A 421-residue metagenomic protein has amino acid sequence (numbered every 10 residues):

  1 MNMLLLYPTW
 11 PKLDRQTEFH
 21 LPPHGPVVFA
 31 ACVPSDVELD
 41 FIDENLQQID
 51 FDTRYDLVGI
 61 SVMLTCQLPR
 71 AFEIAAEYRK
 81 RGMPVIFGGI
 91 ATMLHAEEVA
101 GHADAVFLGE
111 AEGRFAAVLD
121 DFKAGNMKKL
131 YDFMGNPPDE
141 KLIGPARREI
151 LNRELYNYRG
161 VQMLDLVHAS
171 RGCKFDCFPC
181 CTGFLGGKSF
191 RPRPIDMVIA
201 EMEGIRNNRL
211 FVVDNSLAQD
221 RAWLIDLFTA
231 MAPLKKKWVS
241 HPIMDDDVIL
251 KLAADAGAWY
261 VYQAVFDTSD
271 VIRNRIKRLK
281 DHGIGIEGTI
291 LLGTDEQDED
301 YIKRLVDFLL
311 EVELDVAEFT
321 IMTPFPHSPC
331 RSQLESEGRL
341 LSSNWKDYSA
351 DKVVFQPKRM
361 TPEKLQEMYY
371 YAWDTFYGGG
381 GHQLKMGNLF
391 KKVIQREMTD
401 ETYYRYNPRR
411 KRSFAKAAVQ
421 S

Functional and structural regions predicted by a protein language model:
M1-G204: Acidic, low-complexity intrinsically disordered segments
N2-L5, S35-F41, K80, D121-F122 (+4 more regions): Radical SAM enzyme core and accessory elements
C32, D36, E77, R81 (+12 more regions): Alpha-helical structural signal in soluble globular domains
L46-Q48, T92, G113-R114, S216-Q219 (+4 more regions): Conserved beta-strand edge residues that scaffold enzyme active sites
Q48-I49, Q67-L68, M93-A96, F115-A116 (+4 more regions): Short, well-ordered alpha-helical microsegments
Y55-L64, I225-M231, Y301-L314, F376-Y377: Short, electropositive alpha-helical surface patch
I86, R206-D214, K237-V239, A254-S332 (+4 more regions): Conserved C-terminal portion of the radical SAM core fold that forms the substrate/S-adenosylmethionine-binding
R148-T294, D298-D307: Radical SAM [4Fe-4S] cluster-binding motif and immediate context
